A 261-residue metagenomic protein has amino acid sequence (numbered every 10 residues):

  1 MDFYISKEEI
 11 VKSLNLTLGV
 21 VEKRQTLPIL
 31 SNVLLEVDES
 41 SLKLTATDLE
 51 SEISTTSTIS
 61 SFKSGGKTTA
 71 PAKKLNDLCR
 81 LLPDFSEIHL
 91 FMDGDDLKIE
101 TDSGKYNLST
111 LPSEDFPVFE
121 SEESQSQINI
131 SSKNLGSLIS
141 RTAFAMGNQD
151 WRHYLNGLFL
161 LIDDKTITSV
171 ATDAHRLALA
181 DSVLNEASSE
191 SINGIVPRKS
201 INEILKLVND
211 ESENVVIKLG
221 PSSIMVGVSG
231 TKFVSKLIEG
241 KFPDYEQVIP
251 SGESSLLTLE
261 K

Functional and structural regions predicted by a protein language model:
M1-K261: Structural preference for solvent-exposed beta-strand-turn elements and adjacent flexible terminal/loop segments within
